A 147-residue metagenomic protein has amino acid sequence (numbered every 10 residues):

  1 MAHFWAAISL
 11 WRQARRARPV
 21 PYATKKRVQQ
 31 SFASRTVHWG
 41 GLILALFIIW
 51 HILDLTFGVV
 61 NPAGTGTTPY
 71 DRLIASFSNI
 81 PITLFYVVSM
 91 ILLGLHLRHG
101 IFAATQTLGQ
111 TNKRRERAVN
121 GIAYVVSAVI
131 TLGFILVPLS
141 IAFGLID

Functional and structural regions predicted by a protein language model:
M1-D147: Membrane-embedded alpha-helical bundles that constitute the cytochrome b-like, heme-associated redox core of multi-pass
